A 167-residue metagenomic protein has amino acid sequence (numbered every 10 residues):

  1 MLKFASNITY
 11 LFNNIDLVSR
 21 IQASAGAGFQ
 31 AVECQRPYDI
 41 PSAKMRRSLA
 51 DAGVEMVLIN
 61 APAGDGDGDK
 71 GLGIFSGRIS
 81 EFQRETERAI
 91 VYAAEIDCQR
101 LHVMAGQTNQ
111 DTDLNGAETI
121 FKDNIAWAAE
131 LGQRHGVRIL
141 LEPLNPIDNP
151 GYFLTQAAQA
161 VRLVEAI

Functional and structural regions predicted by a protein language model:
M1-C98, A126, E165: N-terminal pre-domain/capping segments
N14-L17, S42, L114, N149-F153: Alpha-helix N-cap/helix-start motif
S19-A31, R46, D51, T119-I167: Acidic/histidine-rich catalytic cores of soluble enzymes
C34, L58-I59, C98-A105, G136-P143: Short beta-strand segments at enzyme active-site cores
Y38, Q107, N145: Flexible, active-site-proximal loop/turn residues at the rims of small-molecule/cofactor binding pockets and catalytic
D65-F75, N109-L114, P146-P150: A short acidic, helix-capping loop that chelates divalent metal ions and anchors anionic groups
F75-R78, F82, L114-A117, F121 (+1 more regions): Residue-level preference for long, well-ordered alpha-helices that form the structural scaffold of enzyme catalytic
A89-L114, E118-F121: Hydrophobic alpha-helical segments and helix pairs
